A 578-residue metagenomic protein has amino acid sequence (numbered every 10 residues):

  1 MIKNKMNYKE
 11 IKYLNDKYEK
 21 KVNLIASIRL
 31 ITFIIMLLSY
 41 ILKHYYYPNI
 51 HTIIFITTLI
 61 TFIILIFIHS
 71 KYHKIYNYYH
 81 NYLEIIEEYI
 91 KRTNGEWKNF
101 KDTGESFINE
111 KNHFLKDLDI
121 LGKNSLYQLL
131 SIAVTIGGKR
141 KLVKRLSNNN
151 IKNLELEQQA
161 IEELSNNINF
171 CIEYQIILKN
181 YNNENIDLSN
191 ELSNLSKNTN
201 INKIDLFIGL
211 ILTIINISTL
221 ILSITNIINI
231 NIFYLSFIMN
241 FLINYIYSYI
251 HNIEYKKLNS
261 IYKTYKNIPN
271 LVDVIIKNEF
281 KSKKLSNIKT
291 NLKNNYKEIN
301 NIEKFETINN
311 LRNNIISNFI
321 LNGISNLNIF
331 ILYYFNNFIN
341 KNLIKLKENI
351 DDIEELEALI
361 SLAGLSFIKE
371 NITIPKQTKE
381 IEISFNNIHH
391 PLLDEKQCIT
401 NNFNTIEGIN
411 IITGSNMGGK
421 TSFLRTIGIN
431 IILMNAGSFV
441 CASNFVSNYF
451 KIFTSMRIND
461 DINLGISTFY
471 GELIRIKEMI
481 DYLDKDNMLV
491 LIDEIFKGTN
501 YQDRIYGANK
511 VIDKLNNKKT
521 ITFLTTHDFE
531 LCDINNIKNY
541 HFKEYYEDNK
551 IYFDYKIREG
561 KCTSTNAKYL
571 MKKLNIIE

Functional and structural regions predicted by a protein language model:
M1-G414, F423-K451, I474, N516: Alpha-helical coupling/stalk and coiled-coil linker elements that connect catalytic or binding modules and transmit
L362-E578: ATPase nucleotide-binding head domains, primarily ABC-like/P-loop NTPase cores
